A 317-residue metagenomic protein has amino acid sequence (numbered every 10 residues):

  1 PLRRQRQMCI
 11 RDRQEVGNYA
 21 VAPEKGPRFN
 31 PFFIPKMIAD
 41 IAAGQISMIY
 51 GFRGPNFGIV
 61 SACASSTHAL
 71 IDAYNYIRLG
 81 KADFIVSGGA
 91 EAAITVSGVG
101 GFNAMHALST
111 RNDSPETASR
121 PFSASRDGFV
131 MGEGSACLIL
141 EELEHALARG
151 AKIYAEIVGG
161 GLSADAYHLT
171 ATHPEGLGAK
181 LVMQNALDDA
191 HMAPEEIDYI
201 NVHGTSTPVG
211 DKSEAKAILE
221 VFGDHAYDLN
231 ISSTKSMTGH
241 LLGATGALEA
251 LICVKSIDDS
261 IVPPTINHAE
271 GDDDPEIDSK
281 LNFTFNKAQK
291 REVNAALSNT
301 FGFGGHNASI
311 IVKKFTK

Functional and structural regions predicted by a protein language model:
P1-I10: Single conserved hydrophobic/aromatic residue that forms the stacking wall/gate of nucleotide- or nucleobase-binding
R11-D72, K81, M105-V130, K216-A247: Conserved catalytic cysteine-centered active-site region of acyl-thioester-dependent Claisen-condensing enzymes
Q45-I49, S65-H145, T245-K317: Conserved beta-strand-centric core segments of catalytic alpha/beta enzyme folds
N56-S61, A82-A90, K152-G160, E195-V202 (+2 more regions): Beta-strand segments within the central parallel beta-sheet cores of soluble alpha/beta enzyme folds
A62, T205-T207, M237-G243, T300-N307: Glycine-rich phosphate/pyrophosphate-binding beta-alpha loops
A69, V182-A190, A217, V221 (+2 more regions): Stable alpha-helical structural segments in soluble proteins, enriched in small hydrophobic residues
D113-A190, D198-Y199, K317: Condensing-enzyme catalytic core mediating Claisen C-C bond formation in acyl metabolism
Y167-A179, T205-F222, L241-L248, S279-N282: Short glycine/threonine-rich loop-to-helix capping motif typified by GTGT followed within a few residues by an Asp-Pro
